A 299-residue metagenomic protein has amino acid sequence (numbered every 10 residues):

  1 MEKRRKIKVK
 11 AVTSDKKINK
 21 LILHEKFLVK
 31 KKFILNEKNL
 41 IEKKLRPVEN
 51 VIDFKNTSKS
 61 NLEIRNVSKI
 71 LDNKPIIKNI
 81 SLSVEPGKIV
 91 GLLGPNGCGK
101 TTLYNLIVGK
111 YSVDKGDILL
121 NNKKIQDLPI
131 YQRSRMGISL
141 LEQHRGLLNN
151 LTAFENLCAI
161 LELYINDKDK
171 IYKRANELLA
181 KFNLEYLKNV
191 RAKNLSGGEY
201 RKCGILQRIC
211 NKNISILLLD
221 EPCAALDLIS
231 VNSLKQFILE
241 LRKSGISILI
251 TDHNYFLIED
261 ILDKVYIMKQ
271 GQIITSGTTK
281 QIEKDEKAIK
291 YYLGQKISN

Functional and structural regions predicted by a protein language model:
L93-P95: The feature captures the beta-strand-to-loop junction immediately N-terminal to the Walker
V108: Helix-to-loop junction immediately C-terminal to a conserved catalytic motif
K170-L187: Conserved ABC ATPase "signature" region
R191-L195: Conserved ABC ATPase signature
L217-D220: Catalytic Walker B motif of ABC-type/P-loop ATPase nucleotide-binding domains
D252-H253: H-loop/switch region of ABC-family ATPase nucleotide-binding domains
